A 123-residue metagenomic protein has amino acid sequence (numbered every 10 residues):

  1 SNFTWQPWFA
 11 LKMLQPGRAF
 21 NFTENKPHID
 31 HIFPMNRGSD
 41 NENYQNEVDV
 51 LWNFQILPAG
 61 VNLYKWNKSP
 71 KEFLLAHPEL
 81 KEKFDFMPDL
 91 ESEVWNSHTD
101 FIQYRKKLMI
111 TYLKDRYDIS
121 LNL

Functional and structural regions predicted by a protein language model:
S1-I32, N36: Aromatic-lined ligand-binding clefts that engage carbohydrates, nucleic acids, or primary amines
Q6-F9, N67, N96: Short linear interaction motif-like sites in intrinsically disordered regions of transcription factors
W8-L11, W52-Q55, K107: Non-catalytic, well-ordered alpha-helical scaffold segments
P27, D40-Y64: Short beta-strand-alpha-helix junction that forms the catalytic/metal-binding core of metal-dependent nuclease domains
P34-G38, I56-W66, P78, E82-D85 (+1 more regions): Hydrophobic alpha-helix feature that most strongly marks membrane-spanning transmembrane helices and their immediate
N43-V48, K65-V94: Polybasic, low-complexity binding patches
K81-L123: C-terminal, well-folded lobe of enzymatic/effector domains
